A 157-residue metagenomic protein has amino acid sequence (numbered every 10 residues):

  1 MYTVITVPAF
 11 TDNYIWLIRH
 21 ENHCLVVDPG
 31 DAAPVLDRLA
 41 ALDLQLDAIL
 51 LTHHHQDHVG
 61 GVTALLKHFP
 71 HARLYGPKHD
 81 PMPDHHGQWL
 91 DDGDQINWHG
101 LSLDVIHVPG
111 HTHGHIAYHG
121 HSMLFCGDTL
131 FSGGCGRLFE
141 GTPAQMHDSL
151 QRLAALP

Functional and structural regions predicted by a protein language model:
M1-L44, A117-G133: Conserved beta-strand hairpin/beta-sheet module of binuclear metal-dependent hydrolase folds, prominently
V4, G76, D80-M82, D104 (+3 more regions): Residue-level detector of functional hotspots within protein domains
F10-T11, C24, P29-D104: Active-site HxH/HxHxD metal-binding segment of metal-dependent hydrolases
I18, D28, H53, L65 (+4 more regions): Divalent metal-coordination and catalytic microenvironments
A48-H55, P109-H119: Short N-terminal signal/transit or membrane-insertion segments and the immediately adjacent low-complexity/disordered
H55, Q88, Q95, V105 (+4 more regions): Short, flexible coil/turn micro-motifs enriched in small/turn-prone residues
S102, H113-P157: Metallo-beta-lactamase
